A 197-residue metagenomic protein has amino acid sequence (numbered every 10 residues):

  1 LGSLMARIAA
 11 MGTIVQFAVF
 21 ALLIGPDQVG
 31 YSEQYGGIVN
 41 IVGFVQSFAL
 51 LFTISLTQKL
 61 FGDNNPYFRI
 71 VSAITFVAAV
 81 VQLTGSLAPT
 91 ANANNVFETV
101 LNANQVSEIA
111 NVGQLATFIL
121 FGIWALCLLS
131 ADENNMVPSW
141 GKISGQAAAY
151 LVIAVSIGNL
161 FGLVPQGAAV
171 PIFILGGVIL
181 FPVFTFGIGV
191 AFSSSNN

Functional and structural regions predicted by a protein language model:
L1-N197: Hydrophobic, aromatic-enriched alpha-helical segments typical of multi-pass transmembrane helices
